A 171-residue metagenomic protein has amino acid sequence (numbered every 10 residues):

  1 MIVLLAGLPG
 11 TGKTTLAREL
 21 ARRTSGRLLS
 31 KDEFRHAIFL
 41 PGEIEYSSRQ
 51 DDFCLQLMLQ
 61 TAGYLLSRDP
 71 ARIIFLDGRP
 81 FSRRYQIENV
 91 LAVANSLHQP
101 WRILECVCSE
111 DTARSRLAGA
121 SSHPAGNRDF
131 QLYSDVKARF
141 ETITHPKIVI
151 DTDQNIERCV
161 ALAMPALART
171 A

Functional and structural regions predicted by a protein language model:
I2: Walker A (P-loop) ATP-phosphate-binding motif of ABC ATPase nucleotide-binding domains
L5: Hydrophobic anchor at the beta1->P-loop junction of P-loop NTPases
P9: The conserved Walker
G12: Conserved glycine(s) of the Walker
T15-S67: Conserved substrate/cofactor phosphate-moiety recognition/catalytic segment in nucleotide-dependent phosphotransferases
F53-L97: Glycine-rich phosphate-binding loop used to anchor ATP phosphates in small-molecule kinases, encompassing both
N95-R116, I150: Conserved phosphate-donor/acceptor-positioning beta-strand/loop module used by diverse small-molecule
G119-L162, T170: Small-molecule kinase domains that catalyze NTP-dependent phosphoryl transfer to phosphate-bearing small molecules
